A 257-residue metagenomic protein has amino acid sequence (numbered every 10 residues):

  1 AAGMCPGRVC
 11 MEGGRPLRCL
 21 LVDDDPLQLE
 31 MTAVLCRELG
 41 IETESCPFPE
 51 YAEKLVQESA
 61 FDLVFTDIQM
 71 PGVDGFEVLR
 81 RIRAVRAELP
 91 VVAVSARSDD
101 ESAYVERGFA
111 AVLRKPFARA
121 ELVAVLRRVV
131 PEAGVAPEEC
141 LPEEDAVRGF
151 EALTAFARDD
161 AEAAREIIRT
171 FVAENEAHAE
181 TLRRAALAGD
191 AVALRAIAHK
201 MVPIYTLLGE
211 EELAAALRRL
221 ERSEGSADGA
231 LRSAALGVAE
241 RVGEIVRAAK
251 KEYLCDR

Functional and structural regions predicted by a protein language model:
E30-V34, E38: Charged docking surfaces used in two-component/phosphorelay signaling
S45-L63: Acidic, metal-coordinating helix/loop segments flanking the phosphotransfer/catalytic sites of two-component signaling
Q57-S59, R81-L89, R107: Conserved phosphotransfer cores of two-component systems
D67: Active-site residues of response regulator receiver
M70: Receiver (REC) domain active-site loop signature in two-component systems and cognate sites in sensor histidine kinases
V92-A96: Hydrophobic/aromatic residues positioned on beta-strands within the core alpha/beta folds
S102, E106-A111, F117-R257: Two-component system phosphorelay core
